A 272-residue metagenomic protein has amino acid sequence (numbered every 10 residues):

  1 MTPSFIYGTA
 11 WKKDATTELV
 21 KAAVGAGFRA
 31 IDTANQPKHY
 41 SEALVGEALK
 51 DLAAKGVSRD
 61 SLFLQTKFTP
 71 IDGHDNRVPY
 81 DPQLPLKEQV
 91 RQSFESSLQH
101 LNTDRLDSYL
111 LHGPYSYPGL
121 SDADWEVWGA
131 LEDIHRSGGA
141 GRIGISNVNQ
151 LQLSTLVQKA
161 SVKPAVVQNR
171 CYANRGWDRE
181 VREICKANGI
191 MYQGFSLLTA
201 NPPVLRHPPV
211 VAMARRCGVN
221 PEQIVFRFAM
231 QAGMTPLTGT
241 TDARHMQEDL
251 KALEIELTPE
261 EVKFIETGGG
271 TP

Functional and structural regions predicted by a protein language model:
M1-L62, T66, A130, A200: N-terminal binding-site loop/beta-alpha segment at the start of enzyme catalytic domains that lines or forms
P3-A15, N76-E88, S116-S121: Active-site mouth loops of central-metabolism enzymes
K12-V24, Q83-L101, L151-S154, G176-W177: Short, acidic/polar
K13, G113-P272: Beta/alpha (TIM)-barrel catalytic core signal, keyed to glycine-rich beta->alpha loops juxtaposed to Asp/Glu that bind
A22-G25, G46-F63, L98-D104, H135 (+2 more regions): Acidic (Asp/Glu)-rich catalytic clusters
F28, T103-L106, A140, P164: A structural motif
D60-K87, H112: Structural motif corresponding to the early beta-alpha repeats
L98-G119: Active-site groove signature of glycoside hydrolases
